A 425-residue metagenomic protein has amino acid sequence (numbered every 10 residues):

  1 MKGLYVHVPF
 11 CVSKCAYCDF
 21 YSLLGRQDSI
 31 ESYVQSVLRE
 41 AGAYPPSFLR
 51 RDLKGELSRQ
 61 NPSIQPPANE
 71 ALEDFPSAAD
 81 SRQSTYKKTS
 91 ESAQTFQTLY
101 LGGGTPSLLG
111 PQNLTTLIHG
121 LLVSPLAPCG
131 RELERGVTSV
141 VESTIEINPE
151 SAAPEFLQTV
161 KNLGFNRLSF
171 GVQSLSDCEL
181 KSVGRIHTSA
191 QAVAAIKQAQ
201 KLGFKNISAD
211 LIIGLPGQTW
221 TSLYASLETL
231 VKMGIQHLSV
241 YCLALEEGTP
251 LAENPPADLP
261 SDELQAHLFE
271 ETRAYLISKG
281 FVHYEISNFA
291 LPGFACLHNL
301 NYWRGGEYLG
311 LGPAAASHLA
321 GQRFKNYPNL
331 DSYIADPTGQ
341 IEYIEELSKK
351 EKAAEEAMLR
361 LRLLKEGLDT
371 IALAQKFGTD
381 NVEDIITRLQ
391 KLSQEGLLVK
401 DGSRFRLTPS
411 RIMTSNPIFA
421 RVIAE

Functional and structural regions predicted by a protein language model:
M1, S22-Y44, T95-P125, S139-T379: C-terminal scaffold of the Radical SAM
M1-L4, T414: N-terminal [4Fe-4S]-dependent radical SAM core
P9-F20: Local cysteine-cluster metal-coordination motifs and their immediate loop/turn environment, predominantly Fe-S cluster
L49, L53, P62-Q65, L72-F75 (+1 more regions): Short hydrophobic targeting helices and cationic amphipathic motifs that mediate membrane/organellar targeting
R51-G55, Q60, A127-R135: Glycine-biased, low-complexity coil/linker segments
T379-K391: Short amphipathic alpha-helical interaction segments
Q394-S403: A short, conserved structural fragment
I412-E425: Short, amphipathic alpha-helical interaction segments positioned at domain boundaries
